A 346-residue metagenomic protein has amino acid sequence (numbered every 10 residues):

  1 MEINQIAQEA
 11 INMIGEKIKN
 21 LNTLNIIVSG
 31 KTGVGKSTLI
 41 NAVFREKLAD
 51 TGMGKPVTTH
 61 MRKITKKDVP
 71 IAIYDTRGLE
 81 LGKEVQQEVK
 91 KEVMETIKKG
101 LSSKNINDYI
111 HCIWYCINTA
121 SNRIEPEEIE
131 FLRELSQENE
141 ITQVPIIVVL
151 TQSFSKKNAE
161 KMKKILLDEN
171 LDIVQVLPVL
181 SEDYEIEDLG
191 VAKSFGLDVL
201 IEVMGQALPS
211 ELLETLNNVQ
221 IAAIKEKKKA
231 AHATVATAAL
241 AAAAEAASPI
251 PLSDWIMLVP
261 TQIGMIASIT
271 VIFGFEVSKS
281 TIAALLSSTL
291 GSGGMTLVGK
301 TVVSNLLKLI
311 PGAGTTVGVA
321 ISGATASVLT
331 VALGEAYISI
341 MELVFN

Functional and structural regions predicted by a protein language model:
M1-K83, A267, E276, A324 (+3 more regions): Conserved G1/Walker A P-loop phosphate-binding module
E2-I11, T142-I147, Q152-E214: Canonical P-loop GTPase G-domain recognition
E46, K99-S103, E138, E169 (+6 more regions): Conserved, well-folded catalytic cores of nucleic-acid-processing and energy-transducing macromolecular machines
K47, L81-G82, S121-I124, K157-N158 (+1 more regions): Conserved protein kinase catalytic core
Y74-L79, W114-T119, Q152, L177-D183: Short loop/turn segments at strand-loop or loop-helix junctions that form parts of catalytic or ligand-binding pockets
E88-V174: Conserved C-terminal guanine-recognition region of P-loop GTPase G domains, centered on the G4
E187-L189, Q206-E226, P251-D254, F275: C-terminal helical "lid" subdomain and adjoining coupling/linker elements of P-loop NTPases
E226-T301, N305-I338: Small-residue-enriched, tightly packed secondary-structure blocks
